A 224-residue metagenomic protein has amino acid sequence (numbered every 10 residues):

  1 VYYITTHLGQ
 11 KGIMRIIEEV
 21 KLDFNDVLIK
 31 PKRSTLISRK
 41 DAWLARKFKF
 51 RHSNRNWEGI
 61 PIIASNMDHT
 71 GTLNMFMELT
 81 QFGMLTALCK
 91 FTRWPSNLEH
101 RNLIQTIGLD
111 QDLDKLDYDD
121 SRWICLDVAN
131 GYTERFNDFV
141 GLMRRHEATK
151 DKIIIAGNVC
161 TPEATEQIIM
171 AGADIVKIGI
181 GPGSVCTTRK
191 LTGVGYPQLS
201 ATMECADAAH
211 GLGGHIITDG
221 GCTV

Functional and structural regions predicted by a protein language model:
I4, L8-H215: Active-site entrance/lid segments in N-terminal catalytic domains of soluble metabolic enzymes
L212-V224: Repeat-solenoid scaffold signature
